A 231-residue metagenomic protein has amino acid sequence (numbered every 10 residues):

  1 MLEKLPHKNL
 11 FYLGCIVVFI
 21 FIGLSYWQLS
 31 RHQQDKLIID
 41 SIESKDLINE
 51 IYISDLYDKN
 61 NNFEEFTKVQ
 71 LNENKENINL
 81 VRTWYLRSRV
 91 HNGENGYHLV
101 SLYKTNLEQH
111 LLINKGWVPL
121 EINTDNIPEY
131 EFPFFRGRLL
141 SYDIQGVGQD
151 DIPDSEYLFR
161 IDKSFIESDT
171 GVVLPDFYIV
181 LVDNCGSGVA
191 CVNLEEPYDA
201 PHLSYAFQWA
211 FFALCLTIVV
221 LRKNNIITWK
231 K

Functional and structural regions predicted by a protein language model:
M1-L56, E64-K231: Surface-exposed, charge/polar-rich loops and edge strands
